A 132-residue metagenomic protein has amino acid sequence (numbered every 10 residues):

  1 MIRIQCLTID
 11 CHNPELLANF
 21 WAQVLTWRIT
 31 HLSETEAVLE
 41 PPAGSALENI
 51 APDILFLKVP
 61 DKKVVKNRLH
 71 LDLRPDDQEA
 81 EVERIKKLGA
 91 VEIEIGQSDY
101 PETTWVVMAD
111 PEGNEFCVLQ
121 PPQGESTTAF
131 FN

Functional and structural regions predicted by a protein language model:
M1-A18, K66-L69, P122-N132: N-terminal beta-strand motif that seeds the catalytic metal site of vicinal oxygen chelate
R3, T35, P52, N67-L69 (+1 more regions): Residues that flank catalytic or metal-binding motifs in active/ligand-binding sites
T8-D53, K87, I95, D99-Y100: Core segments of cupin and vicinal oxygen chelate
H12-P14, L71-E112: Vicinal oxygen chelate
E40-G44, M108-P111, P121: Active-site beta-strand termini and strand-to-loop segments that position acidic
S98, L119-P121: Residue-level structural signal for beta-strand termini and adjacent loop
